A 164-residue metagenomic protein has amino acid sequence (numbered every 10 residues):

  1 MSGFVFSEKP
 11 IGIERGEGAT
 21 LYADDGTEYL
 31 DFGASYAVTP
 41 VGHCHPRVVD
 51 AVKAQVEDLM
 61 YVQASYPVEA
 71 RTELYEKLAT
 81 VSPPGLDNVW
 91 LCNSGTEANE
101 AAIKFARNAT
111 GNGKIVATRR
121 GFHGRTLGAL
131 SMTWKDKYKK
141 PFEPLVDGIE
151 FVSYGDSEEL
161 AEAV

Functional and structural regions predicted by a protein language model:
M1-T20, V56, L74, S153: Active-site-adjacent loop/helix segments that line or gate small-molecule/cofactor pockets in enzymes
E8-K9, S35-Y36, Y61-V62, R125-T126 (+1 more regions): Short, contiguous strand/loop micro-motifs
I13, C44, A70, V152-G155: Short secondary-structure boundary/capping elements
E17, F32-A34, T118-R119: A secondary-structure boundary/capping signal
G18, T27, S157: Short, glycine-/Ser/Thr-/acidic-enriched flexible segments
A23-D24: Short, acidic, Ser/Thr-enriched surface-loop or helix-capping motifs
E28-N112: Glycine-rich loop-to-alpha-helix module at the N-terminal edge of alpha/beta enzyme cores
E76-V164: PLP-dependent aspartate aminotransferase-fold enzymes
